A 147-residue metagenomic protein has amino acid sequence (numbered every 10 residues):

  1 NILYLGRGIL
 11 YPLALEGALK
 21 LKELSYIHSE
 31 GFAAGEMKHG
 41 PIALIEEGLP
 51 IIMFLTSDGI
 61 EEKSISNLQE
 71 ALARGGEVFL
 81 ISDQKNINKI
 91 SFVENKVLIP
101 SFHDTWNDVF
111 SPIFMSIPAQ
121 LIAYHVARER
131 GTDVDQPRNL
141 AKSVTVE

Functional and structural regions predicted by a protein language model:
N1-E147: A SIS-like phosphosugar-recognition module
